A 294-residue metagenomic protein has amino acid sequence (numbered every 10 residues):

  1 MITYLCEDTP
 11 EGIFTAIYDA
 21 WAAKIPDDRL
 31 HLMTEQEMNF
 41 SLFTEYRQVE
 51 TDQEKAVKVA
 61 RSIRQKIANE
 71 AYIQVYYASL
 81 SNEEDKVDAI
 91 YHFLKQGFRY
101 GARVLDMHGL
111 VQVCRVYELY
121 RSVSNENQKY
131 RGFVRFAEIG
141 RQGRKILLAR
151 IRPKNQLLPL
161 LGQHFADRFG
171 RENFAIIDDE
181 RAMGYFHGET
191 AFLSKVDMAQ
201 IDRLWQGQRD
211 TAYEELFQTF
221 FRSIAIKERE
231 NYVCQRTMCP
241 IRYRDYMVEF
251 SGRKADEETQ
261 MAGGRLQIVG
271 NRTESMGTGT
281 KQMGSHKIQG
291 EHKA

Functional and structural regions predicted by a protein language model:
M1-T51: N-terminal ordered "arm"
G12-A23, H92-Q96, Q163-D167, E215-R222: Short, hydrophobic/amphipathic alpha-helical patches that form generic packing surfaces within helical domains
M33-R131: Charged, alpha-helical interface segments at or near domain boundaries
R47-T51, F192-W205: Acidic, Ser/Thr-rich peripheral helices and adjacent loops at domain boundaries
V104-D197: Internal, well-folded beta-alpha domain core
N173, G184-Y185, A191, W205-E274: Long, compositionally biased intrinsically disordered terminal regions
G270-R272, G277-G279, G284, G290: Small-residue-biased low-complexity repeat regions
